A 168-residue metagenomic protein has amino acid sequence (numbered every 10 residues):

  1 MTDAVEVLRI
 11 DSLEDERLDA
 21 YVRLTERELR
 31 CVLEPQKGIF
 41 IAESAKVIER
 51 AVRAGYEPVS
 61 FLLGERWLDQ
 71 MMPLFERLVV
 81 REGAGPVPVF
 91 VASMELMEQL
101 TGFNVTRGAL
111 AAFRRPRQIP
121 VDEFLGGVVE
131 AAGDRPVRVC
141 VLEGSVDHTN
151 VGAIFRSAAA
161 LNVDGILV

Functional and structural regions predicted by a protein language model:
M1-R77: Boundary-proximal intrinsically disordered activation/regulatory segments immediately upstream of a helical core
V5-L8, K46, R53, R81-P86 (+4 more regions): RNA substrate-binding interface of SAM-dependent RNA methyltransferases
R27, I48-E49, M97-E98, A153-F155: A generic local structural motif
R66-V105: Phosphate/diphosphate ligand-binding glycine-rich loop within oxidoreductases
G108: Broad gene-expression machinery/nucleic-acid interaction feature
A111: Glycine-rich phosphate-binding loops that contact phosphosugars or nucleotide phosphates
